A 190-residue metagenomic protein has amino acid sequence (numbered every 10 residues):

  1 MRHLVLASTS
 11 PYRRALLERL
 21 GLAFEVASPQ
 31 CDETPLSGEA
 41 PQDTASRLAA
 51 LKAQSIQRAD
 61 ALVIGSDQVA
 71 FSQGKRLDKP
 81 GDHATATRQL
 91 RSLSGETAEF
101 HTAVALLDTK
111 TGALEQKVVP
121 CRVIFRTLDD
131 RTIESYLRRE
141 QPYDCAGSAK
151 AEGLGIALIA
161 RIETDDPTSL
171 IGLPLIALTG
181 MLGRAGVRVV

Functional and structural regions predicted by a protein language model:
R2-L22: N-terminal beta1-alpha1 ligand-phosphate binding loop
R2-L4, G38-V190: Anionic-ligand binding patches
T9, P29, T109: Cofactor-binding loop segments of dinucleotide-utilizing enzymes, especially the Rossmann-like FAD- and NAD(P)+-binding
R13, E33-P35, A113: Flexible, glycine-rich phosphate/dinucleotide-binding loops and adjacent beta-alpha linkers at cofactor/substrate
G21-A23, G186-V187: Short, solvent-exposed amphipathic alpha-helical segments in soluble enzyme and RNA/protein-processing domains
E25-E33: A short beta-strand-loop structural module common to alpha/beta enzyme folds
